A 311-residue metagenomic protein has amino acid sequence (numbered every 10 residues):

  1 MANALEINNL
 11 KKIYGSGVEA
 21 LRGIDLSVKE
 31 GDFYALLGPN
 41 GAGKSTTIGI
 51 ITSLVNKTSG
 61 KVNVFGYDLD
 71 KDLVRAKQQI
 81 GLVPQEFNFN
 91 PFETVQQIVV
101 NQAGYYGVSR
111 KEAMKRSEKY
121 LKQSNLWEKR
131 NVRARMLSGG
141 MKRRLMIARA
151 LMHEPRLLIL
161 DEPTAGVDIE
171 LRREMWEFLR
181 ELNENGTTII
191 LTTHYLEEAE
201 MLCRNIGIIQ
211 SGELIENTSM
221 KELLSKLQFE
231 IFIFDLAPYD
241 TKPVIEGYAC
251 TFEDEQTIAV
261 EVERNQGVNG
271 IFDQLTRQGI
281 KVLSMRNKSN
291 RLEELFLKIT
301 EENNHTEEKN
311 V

Functional and structural regions predicted by a protein language model:
M1-I7, K12-G23, L73: A short, flexible loop at the N-terminus of ABC-type nucleotide-binding domains that lies
G60-D68, R75-A76: Conserved ABC transporter NBD signature motif
V100, G104, K111-K129: Conserved ABC ATPase "signature" region
R133-L137: Conserved ABC ATPase signature
M152-R156: A short, proline-enriched helix->beta-strand linker immediately N-terminal to the Walker B motif in ABC-type P-loop
L158-D161: Catalytic Walker B motif of ABC-type/P-loop ATPase nucleotide-binding domains
W176-E263: ABC transporter nucleotide-binding domain
F229-N303, V311: Short, charged/small-residue-rich alpha-helical element at the C-terminal edge of ABC transporter nucleotide-binding
